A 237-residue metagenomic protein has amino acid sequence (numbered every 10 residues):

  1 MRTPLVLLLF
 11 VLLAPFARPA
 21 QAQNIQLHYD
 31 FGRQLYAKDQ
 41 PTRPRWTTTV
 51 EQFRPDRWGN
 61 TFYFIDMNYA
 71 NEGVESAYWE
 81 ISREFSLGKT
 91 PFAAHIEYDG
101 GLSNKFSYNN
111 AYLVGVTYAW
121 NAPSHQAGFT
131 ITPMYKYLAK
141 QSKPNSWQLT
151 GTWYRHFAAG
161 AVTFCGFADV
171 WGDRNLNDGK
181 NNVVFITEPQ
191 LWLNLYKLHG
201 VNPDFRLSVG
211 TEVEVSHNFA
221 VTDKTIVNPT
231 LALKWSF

Functional and structural regions predicted by a protein language model:
M1-N24: Cleavable N-terminal export/targeting peptides
P19-Q21, W58-N60, E84-H95, N121-F129 (+2 more regions): Short loop/turn motifs that connect adjacent beta-strands in outer-membrane beta-barrel proteins
A20-A70: Short glycine/proline- and aromatic-enriched beta-strand/turn motifs that initiate or cap beta-hairpins
Y29-R33, M67-N71, Y98-L102, P133-A139 (+3 more regions): Transmembrane beta-strands of outer-membrane beta-barrel pores
Q40-P44, Y69-S76, L102-A111, Y137-S146 (+2 more regions): Solvent-exposed loop/turn segments connecting transmembrane beta-strands in outer-membrane beta-barrel proteins
V50, I81, V114-V116, L149-W153 (+2 more regions): Membrane-embedded beta-strands of outer-membrane beta-barrel proteins, especially the hydrophobic/small aromatic
L138-S208, E214-S216, W235-F237: Outer-membrane beta-barrel transmembrane domain signature
T225-F237: Outer-membrane beta-barrel "beta-signal"
